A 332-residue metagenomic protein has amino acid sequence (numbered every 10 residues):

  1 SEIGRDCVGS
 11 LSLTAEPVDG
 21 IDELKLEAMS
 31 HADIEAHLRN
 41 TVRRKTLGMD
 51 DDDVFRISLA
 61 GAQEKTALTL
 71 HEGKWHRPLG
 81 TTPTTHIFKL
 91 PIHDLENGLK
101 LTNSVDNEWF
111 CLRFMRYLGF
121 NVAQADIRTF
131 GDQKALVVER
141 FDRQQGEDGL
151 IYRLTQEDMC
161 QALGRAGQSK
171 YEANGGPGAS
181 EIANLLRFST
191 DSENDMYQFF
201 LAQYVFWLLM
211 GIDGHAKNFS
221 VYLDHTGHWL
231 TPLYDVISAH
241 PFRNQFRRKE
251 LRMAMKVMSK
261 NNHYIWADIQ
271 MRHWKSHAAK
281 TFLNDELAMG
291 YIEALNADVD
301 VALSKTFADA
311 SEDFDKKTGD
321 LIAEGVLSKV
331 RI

Functional and structural regions predicted by a protein language model:
S1-I332: Phosphate/dinucleotide-binding and metal-coordinating scaffold of catalytic cores in nucleotide-dependent enzymes
